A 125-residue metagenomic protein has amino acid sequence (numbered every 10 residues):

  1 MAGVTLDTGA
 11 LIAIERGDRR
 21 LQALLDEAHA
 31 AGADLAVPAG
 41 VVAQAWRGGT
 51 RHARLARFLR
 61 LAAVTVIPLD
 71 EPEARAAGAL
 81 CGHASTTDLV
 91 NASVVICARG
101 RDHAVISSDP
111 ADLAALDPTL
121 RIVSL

Functional and structural regions predicted by a protein language model:
M1-V37, W46-A62: Short, well-structured N-terminal submotif of metal-dependent ribonuclease cores
A10-L11, V41, E73, S93-V94 (+1 more regions): Alpha-helix capping/helix-boundary segments
A45, D88-A104: Acidic, metal-associated active-site segment
T50, S108-D112: Short, polar loop motifs at secondary-structure junctions
A63-A84, P110: Acidic catalytic patch
A111-T119: Short loop/helix-cap segments at secondary-structure boundaries that form the rim of catalytic
